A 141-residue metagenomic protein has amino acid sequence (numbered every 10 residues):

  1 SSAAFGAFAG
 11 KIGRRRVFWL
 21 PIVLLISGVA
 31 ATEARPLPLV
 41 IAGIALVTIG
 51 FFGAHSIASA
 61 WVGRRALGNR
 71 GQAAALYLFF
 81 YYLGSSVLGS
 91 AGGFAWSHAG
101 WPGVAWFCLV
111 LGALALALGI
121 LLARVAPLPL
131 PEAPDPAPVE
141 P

Functional and structural regions predicted by a protein language model:
S1-R14, W96: Helix-to-loop junctions at the C-terminal end of transmembrane segments in multipass secondary transporters
A3-A7, S86, S90-A91, A117: Residue-level hotspots within transmembrane alpha-helices of multi-pass secondary transporters
R15-A58: C-terminal transmembrane helical hairpin of 12-TM major facilitator-type secondary transporters
S59-A60, G92: Interfacial helix-capping/hinge residues at the ends of transmembrane alpha-helices
R65-W101, F107-C108: A late C-terminal transmembrane helix in Major Facilitator Superfamily
A105-L121: Symmetry-related core transmembrane helices of the 12-TM Major Facilitator Superfamily/SLC fold
L121-P141: Intrinsic disorder in cytosolic terminal tails and internal cytosolic loops of multi-pass membrane transporters
